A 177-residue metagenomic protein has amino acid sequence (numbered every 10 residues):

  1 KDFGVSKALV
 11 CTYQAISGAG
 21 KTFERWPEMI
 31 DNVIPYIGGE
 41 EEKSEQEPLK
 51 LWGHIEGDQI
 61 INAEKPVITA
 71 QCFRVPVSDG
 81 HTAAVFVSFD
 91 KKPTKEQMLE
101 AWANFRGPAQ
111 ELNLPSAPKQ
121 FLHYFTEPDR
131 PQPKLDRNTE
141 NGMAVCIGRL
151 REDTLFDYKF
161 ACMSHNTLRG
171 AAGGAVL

Functional and structural regions predicted by a protein language model:
K1, E45, A172-V176: Short, hydrophobic/amphipathic alpha-helical packing segments that form internal helix faces or helix-helix interfaces
D2-Q110: Active-site-lining helix/loop region of Rossmann-like oxidoreductase modules
A70-R74, D79-L177: C-terminal active-site/capping subdomain that shapes the small-molecule cofactor and substrate pocket of enzyme
